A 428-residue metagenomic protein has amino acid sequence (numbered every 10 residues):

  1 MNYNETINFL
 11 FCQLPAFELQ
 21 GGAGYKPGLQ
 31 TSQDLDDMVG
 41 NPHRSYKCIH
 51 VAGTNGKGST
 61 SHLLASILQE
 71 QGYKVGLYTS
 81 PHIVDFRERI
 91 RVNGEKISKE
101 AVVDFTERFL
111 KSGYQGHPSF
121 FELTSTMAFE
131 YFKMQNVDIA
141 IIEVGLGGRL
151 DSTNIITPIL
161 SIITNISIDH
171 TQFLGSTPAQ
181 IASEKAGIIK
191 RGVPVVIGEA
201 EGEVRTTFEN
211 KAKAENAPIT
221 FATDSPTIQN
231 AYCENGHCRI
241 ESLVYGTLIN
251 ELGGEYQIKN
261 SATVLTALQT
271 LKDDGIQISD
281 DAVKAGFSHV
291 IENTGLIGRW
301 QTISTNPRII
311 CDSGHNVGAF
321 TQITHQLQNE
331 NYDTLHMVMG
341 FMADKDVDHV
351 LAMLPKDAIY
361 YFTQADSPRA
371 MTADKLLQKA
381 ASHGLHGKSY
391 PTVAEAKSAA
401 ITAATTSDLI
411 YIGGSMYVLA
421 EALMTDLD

Functional and structural regions predicted by a protein language model:
M1-G53, T60-H62, S66-Q71: Short functional linear segments
G22-L29, D34-R44, E70-I156, G202: ATP-dependent carboxylate-amine ligase catalytic core
L64, R149-I159, L423-L427: Short Gly/Thr/Asp-enriched flexible loops that form oxyanion-binding sites at enzyme active sites
M134, I139-V144, S152-I162, I166-H170 (+2 more regions): Nucleotide phosphate-binding/pyrophosphate-handling subdomain across enzymes that bind or process nucleotide phosphates
A140-E143, L160-V244, S261, L265-A282: Acidic, Mg2+-coordinating active-site environments of NTP-dependent enzymes
G198-E199, K211-C233, E251-E255, K284-E292 (+4 more regions): Beta-strand->loop->alpha-helix junctions that form or flank phosphate-binding loops in nucleotide-handling enzymes
E201-K211, N216-T220, N235, R308-C311 (+2 more regions): C-terminal helical cap/extension that packs against the catalytic core of soluble nucleotide-cofactor enzymes
S415: Extended, alpha-helix-rich binding/interface surfaces that flank or overlap catalytic cores and mediate recognition
